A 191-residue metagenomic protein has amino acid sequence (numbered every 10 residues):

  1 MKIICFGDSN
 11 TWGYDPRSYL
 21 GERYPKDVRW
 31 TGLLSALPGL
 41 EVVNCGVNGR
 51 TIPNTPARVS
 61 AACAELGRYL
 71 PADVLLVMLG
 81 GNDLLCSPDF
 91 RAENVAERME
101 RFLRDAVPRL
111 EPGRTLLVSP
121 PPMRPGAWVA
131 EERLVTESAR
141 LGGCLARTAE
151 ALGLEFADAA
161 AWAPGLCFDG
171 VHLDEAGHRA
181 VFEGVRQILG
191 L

Functional and structural regions predicted by a protein language model:
M1-G46, A64-G67, R179: Serine-esterase "nucleophile elbow" of acetyl-processing enzymes
T11, T51, S119: Ser/Thr-centric signal marking residues that sit in or immediately flank functional binding/regulatory motifs
G13-Y14, I52-P53, L85, P125-G126: Glycine/Thr-rich phosphate-binding loops of Rossmann-like dinucleotide-binding domains
V28, L37, S60-L191: Alpha-helical cap/lid subdomain in secreted, periplasmic, or secretory-pathway luminal O-acyl-processing enzymes
V47-N48, W162: Residue-level "edge-of-site" marker
T51-A61: Structural motif
